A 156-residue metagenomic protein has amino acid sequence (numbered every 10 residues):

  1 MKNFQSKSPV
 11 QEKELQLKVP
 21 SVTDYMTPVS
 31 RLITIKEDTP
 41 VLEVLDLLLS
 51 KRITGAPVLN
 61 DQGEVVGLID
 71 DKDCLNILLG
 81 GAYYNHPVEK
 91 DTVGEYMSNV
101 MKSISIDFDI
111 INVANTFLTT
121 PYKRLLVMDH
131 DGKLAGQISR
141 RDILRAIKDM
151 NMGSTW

Functional and structural regions predicted by a protein language model:
M1-W156: Tandem CBS (Cystathionine beta-synthase) repeat/Bateman regulatory domains
